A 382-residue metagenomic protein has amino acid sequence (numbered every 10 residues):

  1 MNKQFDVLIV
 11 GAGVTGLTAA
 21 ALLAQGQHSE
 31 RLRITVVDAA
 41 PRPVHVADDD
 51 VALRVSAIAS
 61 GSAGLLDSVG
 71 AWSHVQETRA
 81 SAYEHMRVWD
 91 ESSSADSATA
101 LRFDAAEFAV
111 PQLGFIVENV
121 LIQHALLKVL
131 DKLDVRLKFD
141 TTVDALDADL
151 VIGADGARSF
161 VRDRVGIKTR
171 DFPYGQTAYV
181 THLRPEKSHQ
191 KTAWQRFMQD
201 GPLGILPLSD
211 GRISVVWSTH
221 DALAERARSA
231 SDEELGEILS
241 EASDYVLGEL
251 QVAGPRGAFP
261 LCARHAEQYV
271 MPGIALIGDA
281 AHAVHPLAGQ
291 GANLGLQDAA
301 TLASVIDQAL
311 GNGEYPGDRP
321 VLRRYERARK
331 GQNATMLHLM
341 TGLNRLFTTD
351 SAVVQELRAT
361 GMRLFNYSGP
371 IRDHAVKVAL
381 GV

Functional and structural regions predicted by a protein language model:
N2-T15, T35: Beta1/beta-strand and adjacent pyrophosphate-binding region of the FAD-binding site in flavoprotein oxidoreductases
T15, R42, R158: Conserved Rossmann-like nucleotide-cofactor binding loop
A24-V51: Glycine-rich FAD pyrophosphate-binding loop
D49-S93: N-terminal FAD cofactor-binding segment of flavoenzymes
L66, A148-L150, A154-R256, L261: Conserved FAD-binding catalytic core of PHBH/FMO-like flavoproteins
T78-R164, D171-T177, E186: Conserved N-terminal helical subregion
E225-G317: FAD/FMN-dependent oxidoreductases across multiple families
S304-V382: C-terminal helical "tail/cap" subdomain of flavin- and related membrane-associated enzymes
